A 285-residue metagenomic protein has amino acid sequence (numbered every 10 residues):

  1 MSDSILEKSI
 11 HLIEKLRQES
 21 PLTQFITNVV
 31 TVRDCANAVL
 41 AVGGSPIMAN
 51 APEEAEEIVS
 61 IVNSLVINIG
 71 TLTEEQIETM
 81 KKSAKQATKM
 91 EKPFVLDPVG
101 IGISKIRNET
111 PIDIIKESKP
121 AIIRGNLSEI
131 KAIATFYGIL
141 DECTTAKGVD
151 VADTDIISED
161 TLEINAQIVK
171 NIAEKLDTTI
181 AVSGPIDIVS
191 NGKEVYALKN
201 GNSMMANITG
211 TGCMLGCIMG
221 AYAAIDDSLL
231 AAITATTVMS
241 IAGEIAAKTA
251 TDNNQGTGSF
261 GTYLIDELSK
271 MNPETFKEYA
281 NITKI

Functional and structural regions predicted by a protein language model:
M1-M48: Glycine-rich phosphate/adenosyl-contacting loop at the front of the ribokinase-like
E7, I241-I285: Charged C-terminal helix
A38-E91, L96: Active-site cofactor/substrate anionic-group-binding motifs, chiefly glycine- and Lys/Arg-rich phosphate-binding loops
T79-G125: Glycine/small-residue-rich loop that forms an oxyanion/phosphate-binding "nest" at active or ligand-binding sites
R107-V195: Conserved phosphate/ATP/ADP-binding segment of small-molecule kinases
A132, N207-T237: Short, small-residue alpha-helix embedded
V169, A173, S228-G243, L264-I265: Short, well-structured alpha-helical segments that form the helix of a local strand-helix-strand
K199-T209: Short pre-catalytic strand/loop immediately N-terminal to key active-site residues, enriched for Gly-Thr
